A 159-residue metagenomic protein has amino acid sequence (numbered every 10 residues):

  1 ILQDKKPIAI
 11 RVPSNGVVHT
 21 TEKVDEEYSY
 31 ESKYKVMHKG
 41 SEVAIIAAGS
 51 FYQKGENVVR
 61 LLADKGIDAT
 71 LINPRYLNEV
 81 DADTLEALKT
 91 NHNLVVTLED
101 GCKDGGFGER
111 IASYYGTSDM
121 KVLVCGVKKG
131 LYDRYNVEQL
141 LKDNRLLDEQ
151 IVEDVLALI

Functional and structural regions predicted by a protein language model:
L2-I159: Thiamine diphosphate
